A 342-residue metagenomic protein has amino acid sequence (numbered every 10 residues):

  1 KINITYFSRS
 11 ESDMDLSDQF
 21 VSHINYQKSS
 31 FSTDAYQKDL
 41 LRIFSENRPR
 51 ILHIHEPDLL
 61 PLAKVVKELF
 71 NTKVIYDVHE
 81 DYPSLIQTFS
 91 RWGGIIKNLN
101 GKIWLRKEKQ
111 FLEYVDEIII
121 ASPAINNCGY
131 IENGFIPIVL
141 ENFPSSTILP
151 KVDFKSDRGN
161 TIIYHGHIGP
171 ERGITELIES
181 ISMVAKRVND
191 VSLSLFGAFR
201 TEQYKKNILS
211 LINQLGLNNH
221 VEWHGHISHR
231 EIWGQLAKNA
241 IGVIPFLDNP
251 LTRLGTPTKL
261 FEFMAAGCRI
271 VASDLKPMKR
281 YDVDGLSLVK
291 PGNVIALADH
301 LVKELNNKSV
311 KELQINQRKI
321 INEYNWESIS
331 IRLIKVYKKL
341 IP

Functional and structural regions predicted by a protein language model:
E11, S192-N207, G225: Glycosyltransferase donor-sugar binding loop
S22, N98-K151: Donor nucleotide-sugar binding/catalytic pocket of nucleotide-sugar-dependent glycosyltransferases
K38-R42, V65-L69, Y82-L85, K97-I118: Membrane-proximal helix-turn-helix segments that form the acceptor-binding/catalytic region of lipid-linked
I119, K155-I181, L193-S194, L333: Conserved donor-binding/catalytic core segment of Leloir-type glycosyltransferases
E202-K205, N218-S228, Q235: Active-site donor-binding acidic/aromatic loop of nucleotide-activated sugar and phosphosugar transferases involved
L236-R253, C268: Acidic donor-binding loop of glycosyltransferase active sites
L286-I295, V302-S309: Conserved acidic donor-binding segment of nucleotide-sugar-dependent glycosyltransferases
K308-K339: A charged, aromatic-enriched C-terminal amphipathic alpha-helix characteristic of glycosyltransferases across folds
